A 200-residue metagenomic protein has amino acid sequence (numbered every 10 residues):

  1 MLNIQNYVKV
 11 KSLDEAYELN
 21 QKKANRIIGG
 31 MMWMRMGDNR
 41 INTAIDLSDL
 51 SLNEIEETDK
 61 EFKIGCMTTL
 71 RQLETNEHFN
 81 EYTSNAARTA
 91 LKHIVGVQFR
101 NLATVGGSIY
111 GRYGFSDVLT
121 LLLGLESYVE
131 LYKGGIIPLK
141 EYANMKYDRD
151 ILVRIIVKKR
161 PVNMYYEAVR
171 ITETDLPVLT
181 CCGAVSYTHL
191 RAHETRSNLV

Functional and structural regions predicted by a protein language model:
M1-R191, R196-S197: C-terminal structural segment of proteins
V200: RNase H-like, Mg2+-dependent phosphodiesterase core, and more generally RNA phosphate-backbone-engaging helix-loop
